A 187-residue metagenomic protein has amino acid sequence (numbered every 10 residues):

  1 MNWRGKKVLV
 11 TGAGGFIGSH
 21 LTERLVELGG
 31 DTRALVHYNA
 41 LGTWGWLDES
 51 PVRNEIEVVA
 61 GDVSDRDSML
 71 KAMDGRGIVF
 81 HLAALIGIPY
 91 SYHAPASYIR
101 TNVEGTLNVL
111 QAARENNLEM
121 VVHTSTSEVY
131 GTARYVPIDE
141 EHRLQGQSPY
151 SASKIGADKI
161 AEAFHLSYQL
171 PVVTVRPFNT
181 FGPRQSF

Functional and structural regions predicted by a protein language model:
M1-P183: N-terminal Rossmann-like NAD(P)+-binding domain of SDR-like oxidoreductases, especially those catalyzing
F187: ATP-dependent carboxylate-amine ligase catalytic core
